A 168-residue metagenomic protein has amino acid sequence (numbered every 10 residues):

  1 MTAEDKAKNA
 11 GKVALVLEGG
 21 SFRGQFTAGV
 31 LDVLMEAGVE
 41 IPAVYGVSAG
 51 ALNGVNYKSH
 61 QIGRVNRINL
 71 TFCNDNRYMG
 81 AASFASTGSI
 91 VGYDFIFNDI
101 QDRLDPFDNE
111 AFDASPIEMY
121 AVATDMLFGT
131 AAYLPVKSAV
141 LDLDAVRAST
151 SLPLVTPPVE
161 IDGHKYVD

Functional and structural regions predicted by a protein language model:
M1-V47, V55-V167: Patatin-like phospholipase
